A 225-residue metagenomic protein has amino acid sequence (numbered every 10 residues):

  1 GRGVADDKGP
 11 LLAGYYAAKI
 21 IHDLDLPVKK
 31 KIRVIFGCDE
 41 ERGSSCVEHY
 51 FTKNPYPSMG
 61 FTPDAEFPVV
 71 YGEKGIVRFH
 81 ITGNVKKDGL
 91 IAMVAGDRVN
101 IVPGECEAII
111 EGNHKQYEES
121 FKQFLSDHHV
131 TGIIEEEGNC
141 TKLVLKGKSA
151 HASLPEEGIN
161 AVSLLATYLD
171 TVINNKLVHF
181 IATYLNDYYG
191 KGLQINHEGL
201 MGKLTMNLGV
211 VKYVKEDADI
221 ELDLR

Functional and structural regions predicted by a protein language model:
G1-D6: Short pre-catalytic strand/loop immediately N-terminal to key active-site residues, enriched for Gly-Thr
D7-K86, S126, Y189-K203: Acidic/histidine-rich catalytic neighborhood of metal-dependent amide-processing enzymes
R78, N84-R225: Metal-dependent amide/peptide-bond hydrolase catalytic core, centered on the "pita-bread" metallohydrolase fold
